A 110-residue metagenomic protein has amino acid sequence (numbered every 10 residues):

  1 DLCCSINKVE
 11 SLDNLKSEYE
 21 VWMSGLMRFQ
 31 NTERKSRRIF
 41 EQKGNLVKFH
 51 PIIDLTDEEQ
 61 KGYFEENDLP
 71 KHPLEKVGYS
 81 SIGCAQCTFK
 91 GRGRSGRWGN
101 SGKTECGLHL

Functional and structural regions predicted by a protein language model:
D1-L110: Nucleotide-activated chemistry modules centered on ATP-dependent adenylation/adenylyltransferase
